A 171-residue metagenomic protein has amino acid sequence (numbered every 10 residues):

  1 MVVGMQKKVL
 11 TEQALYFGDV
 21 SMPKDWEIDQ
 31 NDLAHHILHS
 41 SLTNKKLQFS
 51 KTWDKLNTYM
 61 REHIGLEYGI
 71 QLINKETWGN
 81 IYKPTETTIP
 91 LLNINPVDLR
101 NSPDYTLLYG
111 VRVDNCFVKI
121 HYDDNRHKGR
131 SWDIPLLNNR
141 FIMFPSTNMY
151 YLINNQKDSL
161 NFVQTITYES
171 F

Functional and structural regions predicted by a protein language model:
M1-W78, T88: Non-heme Fe(II)/2-oxoglutarate
S21, S40-S41, S50, S102 (+4 more regions): Generic serine detector
I73, W78-N155, L160-F162: Catalytic core of non-heme Fe(II) oxygenases with the double-stranded beta-helix
T165-F171: Double-stranded beta-helix
